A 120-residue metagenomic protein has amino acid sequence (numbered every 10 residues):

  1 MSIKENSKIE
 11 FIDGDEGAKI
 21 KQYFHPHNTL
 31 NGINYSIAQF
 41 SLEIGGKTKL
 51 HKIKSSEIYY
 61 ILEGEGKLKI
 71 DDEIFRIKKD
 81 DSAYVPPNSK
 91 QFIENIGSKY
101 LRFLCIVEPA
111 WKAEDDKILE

Functional and structural regions predicted by a protein language model:
M1-N34, I118-E120: A short, N-terminal "cap"/entry segment at the start of jelly-roll beta-barrel domains of the cupin/DSBH fold
F11, Q22, I37-S41, I58 (+1 more regions): Conserved hydrophobic/aromatic beta-strand scaffold that supports enzyme active sites
Q22-H25, A38-I53: Conserved short histidine dyad/triad with adjacent acidic residue
N31-G32, K47-I53, E94-I96, D116: Short histidine-centered beta-strand/loop micro-motifs that create catalytic or ligand/metal-coordination sites
T48-L50, L68-K69, V85, Q91-S98: Short beta-strand His + acidic residue motifs that chelate non-heme Fe in jelly-roll/DSBH and cupin folds
S56, Y60-G66: Glycine- and acidic-residue-biased ligand/ion/polar-headgroup-sensing regions
D72-P87: Short acidic-glycine-tyrosine-enriched beta hairpin
Y84, K99-E114: A short hydrophobic beta-strand segment most commonly corresponding to one strand of the jelly-roll/cupin
